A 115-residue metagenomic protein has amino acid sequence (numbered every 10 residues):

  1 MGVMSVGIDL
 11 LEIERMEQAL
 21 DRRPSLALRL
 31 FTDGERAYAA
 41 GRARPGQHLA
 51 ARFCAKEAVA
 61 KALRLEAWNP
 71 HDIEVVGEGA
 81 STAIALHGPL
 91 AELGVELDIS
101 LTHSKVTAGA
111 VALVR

Functional and structural regions predicted by a protein language model:
M1-R115: Core catalytic alpha/beta fold that binds nucleotide/phospho-ligands
